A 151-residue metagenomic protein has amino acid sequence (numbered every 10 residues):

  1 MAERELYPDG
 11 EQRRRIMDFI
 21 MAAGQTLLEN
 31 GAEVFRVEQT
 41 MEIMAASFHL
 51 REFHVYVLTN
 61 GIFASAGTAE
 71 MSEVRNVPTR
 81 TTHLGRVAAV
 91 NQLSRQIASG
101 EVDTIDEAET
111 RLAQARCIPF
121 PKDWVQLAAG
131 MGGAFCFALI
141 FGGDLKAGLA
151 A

Functional and structural regions predicted by a protein language model:
M1-V102: Soluble N-terminal domains of membrane-associated systems
A23, R111, F135-C136: Short, hydrophobic/aromatic alpha-helical segments in well-folded domains
H83-A129: Hydrophobic alpha-helical segments and helix pairs
F120-A151: Core alpha-helical transmembrane segments of integral membrane proteins
